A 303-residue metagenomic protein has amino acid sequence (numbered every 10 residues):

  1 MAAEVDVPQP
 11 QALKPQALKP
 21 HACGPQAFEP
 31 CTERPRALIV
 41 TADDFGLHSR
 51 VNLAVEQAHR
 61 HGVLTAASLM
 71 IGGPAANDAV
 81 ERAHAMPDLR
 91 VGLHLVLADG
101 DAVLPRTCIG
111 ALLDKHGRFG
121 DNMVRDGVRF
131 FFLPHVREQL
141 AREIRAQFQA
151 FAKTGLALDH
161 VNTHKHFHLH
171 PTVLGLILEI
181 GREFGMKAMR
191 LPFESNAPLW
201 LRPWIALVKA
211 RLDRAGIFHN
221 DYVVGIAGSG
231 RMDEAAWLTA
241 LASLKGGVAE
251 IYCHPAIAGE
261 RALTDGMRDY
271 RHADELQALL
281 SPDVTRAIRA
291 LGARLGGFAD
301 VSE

Functional and structural regions predicted by a protein language model:
A2-Q9, F28-I39, S49-H160, P171-E303: Terminal accessory/targeting
P25: Short Gly/Ser/Thr- and charged-rich N-terminal loops/segments that act as flexible capping/hinge elements
T41-F45: DG-centered beta-turn motif at the end of beta-strands
G46, H168: A short, conserved beta-strand element in the Rossmann-like catalytic core that flanks the donor/metal-binding loop
T163-K165: Active-site histidine-anchored catalytic micro-motif
